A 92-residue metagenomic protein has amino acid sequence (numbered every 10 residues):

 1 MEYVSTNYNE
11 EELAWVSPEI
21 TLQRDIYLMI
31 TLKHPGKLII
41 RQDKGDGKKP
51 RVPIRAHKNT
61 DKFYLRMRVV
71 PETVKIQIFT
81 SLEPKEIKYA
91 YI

Functional and structural regions predicted by a protein language model:
Y3-N7, K48-N59: Solvent-exposed serine/threonine-rich low-complexity stretches and specific carbohydrate-binding patches
N7-T21: Short beta-strands within extracellular/lumenal beta-sheet-rich domains
A14, D43, S81: Extracellular glycan-recognition regions
S17-H34: Extra-cytoplasmic beta-strand recognition segments
E19-I20, R55-P71: Beta-sandwich interaction modules
R24-L28, R68-L82: Noncatalytic modules at the cell exterior or secretory-pathway interfaces, chiefly beta-strand-rich lectin/adhesion
P35-K48: Short, surface-exposed beta-strand/strand-loop-strand elements in extracellular ectodomains
S81-I92: Exposed low-complexity, polar/acidic, P/S/T/G-rich flexible segments that act as propeptides, protease-susceptible
